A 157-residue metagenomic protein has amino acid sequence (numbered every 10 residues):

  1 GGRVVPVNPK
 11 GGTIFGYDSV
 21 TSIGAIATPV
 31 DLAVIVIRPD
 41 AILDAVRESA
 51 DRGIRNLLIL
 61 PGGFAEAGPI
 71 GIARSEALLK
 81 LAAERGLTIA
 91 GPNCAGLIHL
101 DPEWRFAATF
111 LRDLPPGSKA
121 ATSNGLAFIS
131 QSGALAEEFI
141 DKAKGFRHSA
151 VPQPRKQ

Functional and structural regions predicted by a protein language model:
G1-Q157: Catalytic-core regions of core metabolic enzymes, especially those transforming organic acids/acyl-group intermediates
